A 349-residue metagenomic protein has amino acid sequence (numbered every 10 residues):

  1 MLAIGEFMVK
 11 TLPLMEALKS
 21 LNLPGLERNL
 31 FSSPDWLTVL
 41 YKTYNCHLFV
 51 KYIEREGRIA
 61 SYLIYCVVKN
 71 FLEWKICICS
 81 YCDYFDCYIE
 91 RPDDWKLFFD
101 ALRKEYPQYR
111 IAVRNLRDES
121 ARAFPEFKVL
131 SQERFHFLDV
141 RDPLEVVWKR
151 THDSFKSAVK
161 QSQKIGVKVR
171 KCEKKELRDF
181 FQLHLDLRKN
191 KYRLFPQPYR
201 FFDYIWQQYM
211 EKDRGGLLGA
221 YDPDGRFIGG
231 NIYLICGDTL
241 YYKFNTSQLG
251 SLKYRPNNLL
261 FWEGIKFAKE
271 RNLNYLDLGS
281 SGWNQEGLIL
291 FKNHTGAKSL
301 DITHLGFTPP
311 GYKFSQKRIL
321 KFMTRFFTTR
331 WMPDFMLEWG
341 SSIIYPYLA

Functional and structural regions predicted by a protein language model:
L2-E56, Y62-E73, L116-K253: A conserved beta-strand-loop-helix scaffold within acyl/acetyltransferase catalytic domains
C46-L48, Y106-R110, G215, R271-L273: Short, high-confidence coil segments that cap the C-terminus of an alpha-helix and link into the following beta-strand
V67-K69, R122-V146, L273-A349: Active-site/acyl-donor-binding loops of N-acyltransferases
I78-D86, L130-F137: Acyl/amide activation-and-transfer machinery of modular secondary-metabolite enzymes
C79-S120: A gly/proline- and charged-residue-enriched helix-loop-helix capping module
C82, K96-A101, Y204-Q316: Aromatic (often tryptophan-rich) hydrophobic motifs at membrane interfaces
R91-P92, E173, S281: Short beta->alpha junction loops/turns
A112, R170, Y275-G279: Short catalytic-loop micro-motif centered on adjacent basic/acidic residues
